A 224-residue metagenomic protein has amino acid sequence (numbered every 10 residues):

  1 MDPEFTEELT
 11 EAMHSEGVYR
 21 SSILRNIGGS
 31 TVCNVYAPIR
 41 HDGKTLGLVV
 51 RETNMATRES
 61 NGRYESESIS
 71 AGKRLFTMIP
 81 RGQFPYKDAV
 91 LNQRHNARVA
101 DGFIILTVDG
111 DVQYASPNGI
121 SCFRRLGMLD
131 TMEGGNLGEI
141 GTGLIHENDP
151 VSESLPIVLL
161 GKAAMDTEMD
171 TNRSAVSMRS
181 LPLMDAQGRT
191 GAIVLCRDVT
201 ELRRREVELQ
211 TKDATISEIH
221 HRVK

Functional and structural regions predicted by a protein language model:
M1-E7, N92-L160: PAS-family sensory domains
M1-N26: Regulatory sensory and allosteric helical modules in signal-transduction proteins and certain transcription factors
S21-R51, G143-E201: PAS-family sensory/regulatory modules and their coupling/dimerization elements
N26, L91-N92: Short, solvent-exposed loop/turn elements at beta->coil junctions and helix N-caps that rim active or binding pockets
G29, R51-N54, Y86, A97 (+2 more regions): ATP/nucleotide-binding catalytic cores
V49-V90, L183-I219: Sensory coupling linkers of modular signal transduction proteins
R94-V99, T215-H221: PAS/LOV and related PAS-like sensory modules
